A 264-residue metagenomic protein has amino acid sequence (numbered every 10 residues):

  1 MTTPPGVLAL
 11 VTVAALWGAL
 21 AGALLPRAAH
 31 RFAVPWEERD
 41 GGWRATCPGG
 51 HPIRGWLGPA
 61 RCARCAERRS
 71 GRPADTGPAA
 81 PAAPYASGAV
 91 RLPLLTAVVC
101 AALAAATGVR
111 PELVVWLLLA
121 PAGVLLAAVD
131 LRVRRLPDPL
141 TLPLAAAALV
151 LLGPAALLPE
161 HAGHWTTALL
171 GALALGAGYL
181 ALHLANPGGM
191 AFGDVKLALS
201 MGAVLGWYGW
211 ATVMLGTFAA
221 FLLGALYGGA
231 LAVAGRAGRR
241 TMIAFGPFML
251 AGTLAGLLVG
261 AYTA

Functional and structural regions predicted by a protein language model:
M1-A264: A membrane-topology feature that recognizes alpha-helical transmembrane segments and their immediate juxtamembrane
